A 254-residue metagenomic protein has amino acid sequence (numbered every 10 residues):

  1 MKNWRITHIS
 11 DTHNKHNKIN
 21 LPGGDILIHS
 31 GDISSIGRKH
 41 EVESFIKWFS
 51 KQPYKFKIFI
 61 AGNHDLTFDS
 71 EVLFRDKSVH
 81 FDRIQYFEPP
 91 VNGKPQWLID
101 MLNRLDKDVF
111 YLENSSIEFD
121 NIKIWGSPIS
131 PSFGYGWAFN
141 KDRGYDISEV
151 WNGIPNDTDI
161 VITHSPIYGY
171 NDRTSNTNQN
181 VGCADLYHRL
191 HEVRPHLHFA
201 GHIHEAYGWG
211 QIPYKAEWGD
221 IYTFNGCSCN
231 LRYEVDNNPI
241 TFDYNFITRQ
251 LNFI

Functional and structural regions predicted by a protein language model:
M1-F59, D65-E71, G153-D157, I162: N-terminal active-site segment of His-dependent metallophosphoesterases
M1-W4, Q85, N92-K94, T241-I254: Eukaryotic N-terminal low-complexity, Ser/Thr- and Lys/Arg-rich leader segments that predominantly function as
H8-S10, L27-D32, I58-N63, L112-E113 (+3 more regions): Active-site neighborhood of phospho(di)ester-bond hydrolases with catalytic His/Asp-centered motifs
T12-N17, S35-I36, N63-G182: Conserved catalytic scaffold of divalent metal-dependent phosphoesterases
L21-P22, F49-Y54, L105, I154-P155 (+2 more regions): Short, conserved loop/helix-junction motifs that constitute active-site signature segments in enzyme catalytic cores
E41-S44, D185, H202: Acidic, Ser/Thr-rich intrinsically disordered and amphipathic helical segments
E118-D120, H188-E192, E205-I254: Binuclear metal-dependent phosphoesterase catalytic core
G182-H188: A short, acidic, amphipathic alpha-helical segment used as a generic capping/interface helix at domain edges
